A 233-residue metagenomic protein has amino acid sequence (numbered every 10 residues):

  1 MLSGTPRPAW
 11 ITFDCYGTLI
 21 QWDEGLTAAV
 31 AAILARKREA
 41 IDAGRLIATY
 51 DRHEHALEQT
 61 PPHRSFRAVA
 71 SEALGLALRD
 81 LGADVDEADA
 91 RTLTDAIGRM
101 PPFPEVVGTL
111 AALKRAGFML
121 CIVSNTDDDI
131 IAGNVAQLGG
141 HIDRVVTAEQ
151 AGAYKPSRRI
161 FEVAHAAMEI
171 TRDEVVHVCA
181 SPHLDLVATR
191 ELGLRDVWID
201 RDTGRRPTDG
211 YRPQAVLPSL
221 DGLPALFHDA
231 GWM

Functional and structural regions predicted by a protein language model:
M1-I11, D23, G75, V107 (+2 more regions): Asp-based, Mg2+/Mn2+-dependent phosphohydrolase catalytic module
S3-P104, R115-A116: N-terminal helical cap/lid subdomain that shapes the substrate entry/recognition surface in HAD-like hydrolases
